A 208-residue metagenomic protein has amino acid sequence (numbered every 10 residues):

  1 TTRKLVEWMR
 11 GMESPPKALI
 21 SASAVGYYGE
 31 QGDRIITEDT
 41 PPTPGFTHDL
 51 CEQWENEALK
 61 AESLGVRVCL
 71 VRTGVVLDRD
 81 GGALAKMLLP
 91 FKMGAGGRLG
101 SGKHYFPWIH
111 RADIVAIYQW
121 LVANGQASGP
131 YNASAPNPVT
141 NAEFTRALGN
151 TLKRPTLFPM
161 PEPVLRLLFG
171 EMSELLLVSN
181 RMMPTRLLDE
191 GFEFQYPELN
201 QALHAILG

Functional and structural regions predicted by a protein language model:
T1-L19: NAD(P)-cofactor binding segment of oxidoreductase domains
S21-D33, T43, V76-G81: Conserved catalytic-site region of short-chain dehydrogenase/reductase
G32, E52, L64-V66, L77-K86 (+1 more regions): Glycine/proline-rich active-site loop of Rossmann-fold NAD(P)-dependent oxidoreductases
G32-L70: Catalytic helix-loop patch of NAD(P)-dependent Rossmann-fold dehydrogenases
P41-T47, G74-G81, S101-R111: Glycine-rich "substrate-gating" loop/helix at the edge of Rossmann-like oxidoreductase active sites
L88-G96, K103-P138: Alpha-helical substrate-binding/gating segment
L121-E171, H204-L207: Mid/C-terminal beta-alpha module of Rossmann-like enzyme folds, strongest in SDR-family dehydrogenases/epimerases
E174-G208: C-terminal amphipathic/interface module of NAD(P)-dependent oxidoreductases and related NAD-binding regulators
